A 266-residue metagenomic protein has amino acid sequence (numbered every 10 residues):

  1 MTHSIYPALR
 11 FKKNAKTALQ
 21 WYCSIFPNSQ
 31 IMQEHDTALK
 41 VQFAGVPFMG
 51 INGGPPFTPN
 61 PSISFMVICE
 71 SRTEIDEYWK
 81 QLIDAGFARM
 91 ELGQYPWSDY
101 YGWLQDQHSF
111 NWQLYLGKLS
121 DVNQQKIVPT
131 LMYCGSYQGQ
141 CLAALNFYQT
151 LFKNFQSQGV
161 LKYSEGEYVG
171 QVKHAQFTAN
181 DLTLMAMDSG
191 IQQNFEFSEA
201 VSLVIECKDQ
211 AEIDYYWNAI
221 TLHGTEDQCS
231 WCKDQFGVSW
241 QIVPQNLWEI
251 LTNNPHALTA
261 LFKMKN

Functional and structural regions predicted by a protein language model:
M1-Q20, I25-M32, E91, Q113-Y163 (+2 more regions): N-terminal beta-strand motif that seeds the catalytic metal site of vicinal oxygen chelate
H3, T37, P61-I63, Q125 (+3 more regions): Residues that flank catalytic or metal-binding motifs in active/ligand-binding sites
P7, Y22, V41, L82 (+7 more regions): Terminal peptide-recognition signature
L9, V41, V67, A175-F177 (+1 more regions): Short beta-strand element of the conserved SAM-dependent methyltransferase core
A15, S24-I25, F65-G102, L142 (+3 more regions): Vicinal oxygen chelate
S29-P59, W112-L114, K162-F195, W240-Q245: Conserved short beta-strand elements that form part of the metal-binding/catalytic scaffold of enzyme active sites
T37-A38, Q42-P47, P55-S98, G102-Y115 (+1 more regions): Active-site-adjacent scaffolding segments
Q125, T130-M132, Q149-E212, A219 (+1 more regions): Structured core of small recognition/catalytic domains
